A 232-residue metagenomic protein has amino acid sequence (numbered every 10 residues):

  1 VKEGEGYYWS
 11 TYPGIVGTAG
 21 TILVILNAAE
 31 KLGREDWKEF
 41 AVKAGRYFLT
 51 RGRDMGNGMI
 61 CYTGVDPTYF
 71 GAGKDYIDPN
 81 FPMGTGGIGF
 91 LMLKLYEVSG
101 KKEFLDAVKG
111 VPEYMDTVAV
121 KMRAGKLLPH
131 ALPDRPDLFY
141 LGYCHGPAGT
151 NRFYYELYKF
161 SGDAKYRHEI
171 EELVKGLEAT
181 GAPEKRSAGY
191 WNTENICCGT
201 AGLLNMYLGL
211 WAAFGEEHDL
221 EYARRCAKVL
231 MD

Functional and structural regions predicted by a protein language model:
V1-D232: Glycan-recognition and catalytic cores of secretory/periplasmic carbohydrate-active enzymes
